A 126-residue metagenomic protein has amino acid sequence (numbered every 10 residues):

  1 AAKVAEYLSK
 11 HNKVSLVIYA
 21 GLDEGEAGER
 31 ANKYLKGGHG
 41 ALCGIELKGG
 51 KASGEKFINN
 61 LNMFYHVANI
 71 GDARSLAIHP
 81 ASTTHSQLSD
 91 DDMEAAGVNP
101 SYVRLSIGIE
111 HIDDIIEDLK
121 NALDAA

Functional and structural regions predicted by a protein language model:
A2-R74, L88-E94: Conserved small-domain helix->loop->beta segment predominantly found in fold-type I
N59, S75-A126: PLP-dependent enzyme catalytic core of the Aspartate aminotransferase-like
